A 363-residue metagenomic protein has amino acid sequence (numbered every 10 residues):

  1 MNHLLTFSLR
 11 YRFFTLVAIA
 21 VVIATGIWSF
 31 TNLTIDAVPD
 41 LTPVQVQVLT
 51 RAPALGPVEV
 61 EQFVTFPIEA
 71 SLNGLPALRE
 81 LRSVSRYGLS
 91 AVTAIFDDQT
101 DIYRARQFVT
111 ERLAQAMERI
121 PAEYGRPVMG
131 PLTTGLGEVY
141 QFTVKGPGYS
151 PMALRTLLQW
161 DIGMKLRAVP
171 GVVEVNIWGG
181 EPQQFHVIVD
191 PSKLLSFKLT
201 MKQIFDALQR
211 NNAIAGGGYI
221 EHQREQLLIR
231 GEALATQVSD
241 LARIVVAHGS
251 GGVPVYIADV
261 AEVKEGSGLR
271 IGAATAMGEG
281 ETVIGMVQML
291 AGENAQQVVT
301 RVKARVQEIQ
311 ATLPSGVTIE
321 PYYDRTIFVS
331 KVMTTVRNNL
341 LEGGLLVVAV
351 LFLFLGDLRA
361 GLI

Functional and structural regions predicted by a protein language model:
M1-V347, L353: Membrane-proximal extracytoplasmic
F352-L358: Structural signal for the C-terminal ends of transmembrane alpha-helices and the immediately following loop
L362-I363: Hydrophobic alpha-helical membrane segments of integral membrane proteins
